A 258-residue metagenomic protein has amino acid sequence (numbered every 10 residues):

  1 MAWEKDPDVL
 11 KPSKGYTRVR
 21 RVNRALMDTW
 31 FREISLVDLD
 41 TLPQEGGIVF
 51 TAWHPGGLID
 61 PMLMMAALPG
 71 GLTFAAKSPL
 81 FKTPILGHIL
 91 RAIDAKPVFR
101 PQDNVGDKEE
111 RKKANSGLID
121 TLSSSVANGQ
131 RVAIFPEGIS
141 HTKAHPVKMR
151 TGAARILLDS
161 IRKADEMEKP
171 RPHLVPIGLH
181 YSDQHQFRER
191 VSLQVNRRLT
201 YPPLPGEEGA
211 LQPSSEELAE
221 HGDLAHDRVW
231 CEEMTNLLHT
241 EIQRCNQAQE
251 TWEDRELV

Functional and structural regions predicted by a protein language model:
M1-P7: A short, surface-exposed helix-loop junction/capping segment
V9-L211, H221-H226: Soluble catalytic domains of membrane acyltransferases
L211, E216-V258: Long, charge-rich alpha-helical interaction segments
